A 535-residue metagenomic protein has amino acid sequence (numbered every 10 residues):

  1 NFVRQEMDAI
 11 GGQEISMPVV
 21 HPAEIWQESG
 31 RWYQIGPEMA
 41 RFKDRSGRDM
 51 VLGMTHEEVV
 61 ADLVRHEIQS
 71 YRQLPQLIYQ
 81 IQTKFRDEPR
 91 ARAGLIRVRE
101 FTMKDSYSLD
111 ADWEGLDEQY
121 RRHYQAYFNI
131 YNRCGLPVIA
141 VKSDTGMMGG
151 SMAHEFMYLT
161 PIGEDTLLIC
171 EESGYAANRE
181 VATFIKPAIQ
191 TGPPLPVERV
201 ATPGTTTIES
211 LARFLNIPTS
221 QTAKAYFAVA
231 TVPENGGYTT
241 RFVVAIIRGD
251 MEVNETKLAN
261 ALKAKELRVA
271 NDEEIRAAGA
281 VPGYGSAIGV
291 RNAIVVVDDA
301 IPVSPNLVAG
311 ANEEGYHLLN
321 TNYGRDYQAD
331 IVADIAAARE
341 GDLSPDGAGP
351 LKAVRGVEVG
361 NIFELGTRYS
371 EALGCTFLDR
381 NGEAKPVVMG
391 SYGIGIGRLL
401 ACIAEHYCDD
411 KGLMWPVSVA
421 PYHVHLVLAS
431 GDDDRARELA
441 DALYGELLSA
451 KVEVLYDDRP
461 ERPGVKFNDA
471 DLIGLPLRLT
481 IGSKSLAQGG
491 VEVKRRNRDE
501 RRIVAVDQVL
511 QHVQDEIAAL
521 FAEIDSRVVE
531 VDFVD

Functional and structural regions predicted by a protein language model:
N1-D535: NTP/phosphate- and nucleic-acid-binding module
